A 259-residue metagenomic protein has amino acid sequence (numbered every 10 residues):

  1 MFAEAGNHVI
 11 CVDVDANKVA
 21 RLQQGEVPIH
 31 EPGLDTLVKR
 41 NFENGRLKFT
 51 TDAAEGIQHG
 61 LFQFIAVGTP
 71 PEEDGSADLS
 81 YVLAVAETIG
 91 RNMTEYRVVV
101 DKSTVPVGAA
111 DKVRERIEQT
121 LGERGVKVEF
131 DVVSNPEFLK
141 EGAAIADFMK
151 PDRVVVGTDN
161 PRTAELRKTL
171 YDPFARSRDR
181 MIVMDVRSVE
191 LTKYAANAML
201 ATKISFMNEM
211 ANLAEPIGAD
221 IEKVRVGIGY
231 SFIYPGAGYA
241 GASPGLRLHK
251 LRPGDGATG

Functional and structural regions predicted by a protein language model:
M1-G259: Structural/interface elements that position substrates and couple domains in central-metabolism enzymes
